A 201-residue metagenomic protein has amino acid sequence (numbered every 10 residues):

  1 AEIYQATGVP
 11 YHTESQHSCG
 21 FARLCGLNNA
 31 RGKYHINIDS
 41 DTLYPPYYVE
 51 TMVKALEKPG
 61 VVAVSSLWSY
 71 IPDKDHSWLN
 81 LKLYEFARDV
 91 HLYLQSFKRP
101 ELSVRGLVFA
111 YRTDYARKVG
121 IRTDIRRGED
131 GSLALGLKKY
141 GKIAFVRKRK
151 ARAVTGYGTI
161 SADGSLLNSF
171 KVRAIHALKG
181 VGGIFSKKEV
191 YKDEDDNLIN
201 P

Functional and structural regions predicted by a protein language model:
A1-A6, Y47: Acidic helix N-cap motif at the loop->helix transition within catalytic regions of sugar-transfer enzymes
I3, E14-A30: Glycine-rich, basic loop-to-helix element that forms the pyrophosphate-binding segment of sugar-nucleotide handling
R31-G32, R105-V119: Conserved nucleotide-sugar donor-binding and metal-coordinating catalytic region shared by glycosyltransferases
H35: Short aromatic/hydrophobic "clamp" motif used to bind/position activated sugar donors
Y47-W78: Conserved donor NDP-sugar-binding/catalytic core segment of glycosyltransferases
S66-P72, N80-L102: Short, flexible, basic/aromatic active-site loop/helix in glycosyltransferases
R126-L133: Acidic donor-binding loop at a coil-to-helix junction in glycosyltransferase catalytic cores that engages
R147-G164: Active-site donor/metal-binding and catalytic loop motifs of nucleotide-sugar-dependent glycosylation enzymes
